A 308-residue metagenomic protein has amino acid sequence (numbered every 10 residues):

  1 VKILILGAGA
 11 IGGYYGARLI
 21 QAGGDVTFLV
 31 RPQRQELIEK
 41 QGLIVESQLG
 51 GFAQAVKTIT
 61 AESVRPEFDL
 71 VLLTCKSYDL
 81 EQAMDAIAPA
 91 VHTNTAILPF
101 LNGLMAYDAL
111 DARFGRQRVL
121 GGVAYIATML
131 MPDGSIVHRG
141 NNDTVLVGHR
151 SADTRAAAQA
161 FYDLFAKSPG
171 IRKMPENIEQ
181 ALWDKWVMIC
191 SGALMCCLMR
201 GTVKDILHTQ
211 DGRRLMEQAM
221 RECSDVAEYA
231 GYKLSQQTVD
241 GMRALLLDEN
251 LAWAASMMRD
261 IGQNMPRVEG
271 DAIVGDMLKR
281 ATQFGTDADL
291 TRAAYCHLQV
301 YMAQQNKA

Functional and structural regions predicted by a protein language model:
V1-Q48: NAD(P)+-binding Rossmann beta1-loop-alpha1 motif at the extreme N-terminus of oxidoreductases
V30, L49, E62, L101 (+4 more regions): Residues at the C-termini of beta-strands that transition into short coil/loop
L37, P89-A90, R113-R118, D133-Q237: Internal alpha-helical scaffold of NAD(P)-dependent oxidoreductase catalytic cores
L43-T58, I189: N-terminal glycine-rich dinucleotide-binding loop that anchors FAD/FMN and/or NAD(P) in oxidoreductases
F52-I136: Rossmann-like NAD(P)(H) cofactor-binding subdomain of soluble oxidoreductases
L215-A308: NAD(P)-dependent Rossmann-like dehydrogenase/reductase catalytic/cofactor-binding core
